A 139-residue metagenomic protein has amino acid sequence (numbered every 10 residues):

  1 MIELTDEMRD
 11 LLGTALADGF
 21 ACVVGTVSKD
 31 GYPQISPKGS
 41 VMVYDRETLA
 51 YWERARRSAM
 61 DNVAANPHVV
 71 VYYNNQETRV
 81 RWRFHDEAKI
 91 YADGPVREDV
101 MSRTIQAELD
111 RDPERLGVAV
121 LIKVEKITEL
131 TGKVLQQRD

Functional and structural regions predicted by a protein language model:
M1-D139: Binding-site signature for planar aromatic cofactors or substrates
